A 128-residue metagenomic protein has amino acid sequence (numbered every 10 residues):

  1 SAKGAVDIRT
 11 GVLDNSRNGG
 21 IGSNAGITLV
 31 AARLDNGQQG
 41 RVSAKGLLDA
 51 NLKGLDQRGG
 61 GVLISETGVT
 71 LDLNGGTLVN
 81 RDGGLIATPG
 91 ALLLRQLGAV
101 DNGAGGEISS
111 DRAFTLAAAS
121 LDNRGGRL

Functional and structural regions predicted by a protein language model:
S1-L128: A composition-driven surface/loop motif
